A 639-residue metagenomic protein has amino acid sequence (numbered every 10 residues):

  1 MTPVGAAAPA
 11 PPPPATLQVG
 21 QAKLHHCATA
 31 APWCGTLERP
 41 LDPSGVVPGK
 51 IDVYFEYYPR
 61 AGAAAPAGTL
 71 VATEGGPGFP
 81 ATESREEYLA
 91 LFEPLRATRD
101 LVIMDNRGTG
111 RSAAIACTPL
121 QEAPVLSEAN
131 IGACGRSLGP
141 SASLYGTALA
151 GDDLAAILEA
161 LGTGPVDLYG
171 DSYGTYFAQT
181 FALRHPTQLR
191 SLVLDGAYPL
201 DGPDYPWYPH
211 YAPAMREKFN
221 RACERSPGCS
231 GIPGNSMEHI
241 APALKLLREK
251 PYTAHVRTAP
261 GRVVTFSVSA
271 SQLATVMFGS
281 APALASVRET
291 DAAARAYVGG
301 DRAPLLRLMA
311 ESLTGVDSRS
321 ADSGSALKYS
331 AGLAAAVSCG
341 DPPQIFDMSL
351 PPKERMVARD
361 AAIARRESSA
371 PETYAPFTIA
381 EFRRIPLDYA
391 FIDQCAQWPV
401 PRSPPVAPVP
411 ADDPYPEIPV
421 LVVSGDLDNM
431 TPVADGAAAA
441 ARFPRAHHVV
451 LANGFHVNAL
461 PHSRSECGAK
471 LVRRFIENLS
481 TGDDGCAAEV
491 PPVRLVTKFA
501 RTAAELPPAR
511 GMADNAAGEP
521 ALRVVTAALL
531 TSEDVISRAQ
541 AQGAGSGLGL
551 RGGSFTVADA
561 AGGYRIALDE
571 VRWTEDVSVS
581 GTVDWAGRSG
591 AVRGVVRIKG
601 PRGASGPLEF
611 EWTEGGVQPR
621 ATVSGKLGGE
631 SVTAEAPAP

Functional and structural regions predicted by a protein language model:
M1-P9: Secretory targeting and sorting signals
A10-Q272, P342, F346-P639: Gly/Pro-rich cap/lid or specificity-loop segments adjacent to the active site
R225-S338, P342-P343: Alpha/beta-hydrolase-fold enzymes
